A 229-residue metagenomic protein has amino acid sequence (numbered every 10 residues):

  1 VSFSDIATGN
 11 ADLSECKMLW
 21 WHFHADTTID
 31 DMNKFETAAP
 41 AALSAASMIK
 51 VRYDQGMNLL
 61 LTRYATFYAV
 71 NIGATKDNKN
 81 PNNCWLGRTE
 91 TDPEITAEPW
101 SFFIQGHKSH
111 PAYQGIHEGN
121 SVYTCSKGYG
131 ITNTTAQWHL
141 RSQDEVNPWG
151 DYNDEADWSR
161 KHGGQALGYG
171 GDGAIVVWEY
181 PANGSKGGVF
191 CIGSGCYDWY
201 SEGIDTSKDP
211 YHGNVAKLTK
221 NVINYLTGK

Functional and structural regions predicted by a protein language model:
V1-A25, W199-T206, N224-K229: Aromatic-Pro/Gly-enriched surface loop or interdomain linker that acts as a lid/target-recognition segment
S2, K17-H22, Y53, N58-T62 (+2 more regions): Structural recognition of the beta-strand scaffold that forms the well-ordered cores of secreted hydrolase catalytic
F3-G9, L43-S47, G171-W178: Alpha-helical scaffolding within the catalytic cores of extracellular/periplasmic polymer-degrading hydrolases
A11-S14, R52-Q55, A182-K186: Extracellular/periplasmic catalytic domains that process cell-envelope and extracellular macromolecules
D26-H139: A glycine-rich, often tryptophan-bearing local segment used as a flexible ligand/cofactor-contacting loop or short
T28, A69, C191, D198-D205: Short, solvent-exposed loop/turn elements at domain surfaces
T89-G195, Y200: Catalytic beta-strand/loop cores that center a nucleophilic Ser/Cys/Thr and support acyl-enzyme chemistry
Y197-L218: A short acidic/glycine-rich loop-to-helix N-cap element
